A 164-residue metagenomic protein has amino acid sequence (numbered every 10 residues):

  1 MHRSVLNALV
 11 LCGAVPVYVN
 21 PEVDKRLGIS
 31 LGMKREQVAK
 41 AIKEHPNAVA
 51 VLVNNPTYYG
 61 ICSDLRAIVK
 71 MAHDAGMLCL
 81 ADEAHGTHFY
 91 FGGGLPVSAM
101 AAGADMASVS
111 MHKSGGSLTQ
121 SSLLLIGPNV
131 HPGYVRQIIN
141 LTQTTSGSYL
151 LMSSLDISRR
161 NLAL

Functional and structural regions predicted by a protein language model:
M1-L164: Conserved PLP-enzyme active-site core in the AAT-like
